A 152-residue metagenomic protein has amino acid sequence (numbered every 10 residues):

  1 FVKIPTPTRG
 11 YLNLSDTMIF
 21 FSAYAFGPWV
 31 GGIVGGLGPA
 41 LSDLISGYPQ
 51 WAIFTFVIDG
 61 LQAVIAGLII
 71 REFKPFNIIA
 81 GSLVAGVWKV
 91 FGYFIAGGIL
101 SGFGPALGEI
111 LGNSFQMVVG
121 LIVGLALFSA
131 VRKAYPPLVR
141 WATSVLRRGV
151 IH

Functional and structural regions predicted by a protein language model:
F1-H152: Loop-helix junctions at membrane interfaces
